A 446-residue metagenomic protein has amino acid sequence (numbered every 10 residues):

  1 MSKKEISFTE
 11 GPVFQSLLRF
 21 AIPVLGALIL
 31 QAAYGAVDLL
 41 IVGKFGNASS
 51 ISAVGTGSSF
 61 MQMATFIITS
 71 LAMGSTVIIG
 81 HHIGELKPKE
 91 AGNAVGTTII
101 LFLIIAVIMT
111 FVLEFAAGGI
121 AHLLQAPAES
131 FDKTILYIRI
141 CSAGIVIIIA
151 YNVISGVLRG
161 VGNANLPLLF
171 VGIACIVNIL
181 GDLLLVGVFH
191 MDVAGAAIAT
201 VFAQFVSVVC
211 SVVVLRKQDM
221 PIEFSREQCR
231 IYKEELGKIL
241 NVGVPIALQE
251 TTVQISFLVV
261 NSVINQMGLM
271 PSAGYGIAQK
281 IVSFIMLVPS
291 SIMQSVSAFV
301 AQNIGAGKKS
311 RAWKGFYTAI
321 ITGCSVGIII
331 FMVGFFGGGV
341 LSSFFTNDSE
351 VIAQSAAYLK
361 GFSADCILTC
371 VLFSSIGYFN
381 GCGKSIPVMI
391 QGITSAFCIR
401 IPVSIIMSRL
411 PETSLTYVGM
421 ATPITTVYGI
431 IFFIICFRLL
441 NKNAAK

Functional and structural regions predicted by a protein language model:
M1-A21, I79-V146, V188-V244, V300-D365 (+1 more regions): Short alpha-helical transmembrane segments in multi-pass integral membrane proteins
F8-L40, K44-F45, S59-G74, I78 (+6 more regions): N-terminal transmembrane alpha-helices
R19-D38, I140, A174, A203-S207 (+4 more regions): Transmembrane helical elements of multi-pass membrane transporters/channels
I29, A33-S52, A121-A128, L184-M191 (+5 more regions): Helix-terminus/linker motif at the lipid-water interface of multi-pass membrane proteins
Q31, G35-V42, T65-A72, T76 (+16 more regions): Alpha-helical transmembrane segments and their lipid-water interface positions in multi-pass membrane proteins
I51-F111, I148-P167, G274-G338, T369-Q391: Small-residue-rich hydrophobic transmembrane alpha-helices
I140-R159, P167-C175, A196-S211, S290-M293 (+4 more regions): Short runs within selected transmembrane alpha-helices of multi-pass transporters and secretion channels
